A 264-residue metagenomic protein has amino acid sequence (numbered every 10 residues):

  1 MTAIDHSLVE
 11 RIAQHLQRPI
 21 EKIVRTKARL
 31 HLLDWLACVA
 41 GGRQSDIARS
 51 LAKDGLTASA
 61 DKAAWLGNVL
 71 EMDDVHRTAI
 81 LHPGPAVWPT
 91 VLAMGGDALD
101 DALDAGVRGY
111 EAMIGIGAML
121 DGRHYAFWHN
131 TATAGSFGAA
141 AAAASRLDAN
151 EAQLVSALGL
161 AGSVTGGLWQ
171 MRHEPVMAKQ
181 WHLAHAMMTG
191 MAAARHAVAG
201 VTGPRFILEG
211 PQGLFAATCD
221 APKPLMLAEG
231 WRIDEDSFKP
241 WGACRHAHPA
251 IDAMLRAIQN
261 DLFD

Functional and structural regions predicted by a protein language model:
M1-I233, D261-L262: N-terminal core-entry segment
L227-D264: A conserved active-site cap/scaffold subdomain adjacent to cofactor or substrate pockets
